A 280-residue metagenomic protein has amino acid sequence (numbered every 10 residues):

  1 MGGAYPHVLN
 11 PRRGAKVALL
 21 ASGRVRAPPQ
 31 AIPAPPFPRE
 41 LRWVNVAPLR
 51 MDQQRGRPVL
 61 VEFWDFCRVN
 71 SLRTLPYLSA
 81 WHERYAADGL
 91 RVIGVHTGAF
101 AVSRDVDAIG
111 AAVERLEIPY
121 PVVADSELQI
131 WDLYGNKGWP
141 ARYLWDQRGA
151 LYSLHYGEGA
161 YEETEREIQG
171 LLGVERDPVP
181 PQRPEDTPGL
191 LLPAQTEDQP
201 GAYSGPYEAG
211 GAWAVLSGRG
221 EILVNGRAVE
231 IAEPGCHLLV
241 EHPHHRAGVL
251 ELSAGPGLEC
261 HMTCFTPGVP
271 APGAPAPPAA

Functional and structural regions predicted by a protein language model:
M1-L49, Q54, E162-A280: Non-globular targeting/processing and membrane-anchoring segments
G2-G3, H7, R42, R50 (+3 more regions): Compact recognition or signaling/catalytic modules
P35, N70, P76-A80, A87 (+3 more regions): Proline-centered helix-kink/hinge sites
P48-L72, L78, V92: Short active-site neighborhood of thiol/selenol oxidoreductases, capturing the structured segment around
R57, E114-I118, A124-Q169: Thiol/disulfide oxidoreductase modules built on the thioredoxin-like
F66-C67, H96-G98, S153: The substrate-binding groove and active-site-proximal loops of carbohydrate-active enzymes, especially glycoside
L72-L116, A124-D132: Structural microenvironment flanking redox-active thiols in thiol-disulfide oxidoreductases
E83-A87, E114, A150, Q169-R176: Sec-exported extracytoplasmic/periplasmic mature domains
